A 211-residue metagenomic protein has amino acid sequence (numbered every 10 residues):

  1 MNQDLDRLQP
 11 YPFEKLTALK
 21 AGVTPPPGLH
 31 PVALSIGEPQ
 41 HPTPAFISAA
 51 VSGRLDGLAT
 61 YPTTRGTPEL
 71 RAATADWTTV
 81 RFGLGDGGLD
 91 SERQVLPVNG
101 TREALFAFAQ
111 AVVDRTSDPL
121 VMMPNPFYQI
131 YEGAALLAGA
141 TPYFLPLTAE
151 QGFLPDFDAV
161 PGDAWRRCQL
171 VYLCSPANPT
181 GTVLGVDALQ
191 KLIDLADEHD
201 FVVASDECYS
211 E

Functional and structural regions predicted by a protein language model:
D4-G100: N-terminal small-domain helix-loop-helix segment of the aminotransferase-like
L16, K20, Y131, L192 (+1 more regions): Aromatic/hydrophobic pocket-lining residues that form π-stacking "cages" and hydrophobic walls in ligand
V23, A138, E198-H199: Helix C-cap/helix->beta junction micro-motif
H41-P44, T180-T182, H199: Short catalytic/ligand-binding loop motif for oxyanion handling, primarily in non-cytosolic enzymes, centered on
A59-D194, S210-E211: Conserved core of the PLP fold type I
P119, E198-V202: A short helix->loop->beta-strand "cap" motif at the edges of active sites that frequently abuts
Y172, V203-A204: Walker B beta-strand of ABC/ABC-like P-loop ATPase nucleotide-binding domains, specifically the conserved hydrophobic
E207: Walker B catalytic acidic pair
